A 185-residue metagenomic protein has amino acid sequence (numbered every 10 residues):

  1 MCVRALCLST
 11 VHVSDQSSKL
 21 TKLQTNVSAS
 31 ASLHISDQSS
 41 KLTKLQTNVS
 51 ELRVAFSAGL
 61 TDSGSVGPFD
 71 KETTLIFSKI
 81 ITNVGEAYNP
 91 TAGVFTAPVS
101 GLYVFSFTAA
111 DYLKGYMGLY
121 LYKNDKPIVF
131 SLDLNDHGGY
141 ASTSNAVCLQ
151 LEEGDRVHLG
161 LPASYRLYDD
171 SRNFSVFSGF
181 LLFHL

Functional and structural regions predicted by a protein language model:
M1-T82, E86: Assembly "stalks" and propeptides
A55, Y116-G118, V176: Exposed beta-strand and adjacent loop surfaces of beta-rich binding modules that mediate intermolecular recognition
G64-G67, N83, L113-G118, P162-Y165: Extracellular, disulfide-bonded carbohydrate-recognition/adhesion ectodomains, dominated by C-type lectin-like domains
K79-N89, D133-Y140: Extracellular beta-rich ligand/substrate-recognition surface
N83-Y120: Beta-rich globular "head" domains
A109-E153, D169, L185: Terminal beta-strand-rich extracellular "head" domains that mediate receptor/glycan or other ligand binding
Q150-A163: Noncatalytic modules at the cell exterior or secretory-pathway interfaces, chiefly beta-strand-rich lectin/adhesion
A163-L185: C-terminal helix/juxtamembrane-tail motif
